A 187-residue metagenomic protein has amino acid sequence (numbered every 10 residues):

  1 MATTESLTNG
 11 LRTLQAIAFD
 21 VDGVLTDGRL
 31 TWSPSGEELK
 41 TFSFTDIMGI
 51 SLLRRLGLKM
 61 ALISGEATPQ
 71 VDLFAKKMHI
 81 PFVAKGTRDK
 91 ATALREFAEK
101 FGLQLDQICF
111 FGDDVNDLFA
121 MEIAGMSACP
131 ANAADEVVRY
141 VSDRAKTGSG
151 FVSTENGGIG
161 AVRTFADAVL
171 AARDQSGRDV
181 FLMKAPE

Functional and structural regions predicted by a protein language model:
M1-F19, Q175-E187: Non-catalytic pre-domain segments flanking phosphatase-related domains
G10-L30, M121, V162: Asp-based phosphoryl-transfer active-site loop
T13-Q15, L58, D106-Q107: Short coil/turn segments at beta-strand junctions that form active-site/ligand-binding loops
D20-D22, G28, E66, D113 (+2 more regions): Fold-independent oxyanion-binding glycine-rich loops and adjacent beta-strand/coil segments at enzyme active sites
V24-R55, S64-G65: A positional/architectural concept
G36-K40, K77-M78, F82-A84, A91-E187: Mg2+-dependent phosphoryl-transfer enzymes with acidic/Ser/Thr/Gly-rich catalytic loops
I50-F74, K85, M121: Substrate-recognition element of Asp-dependent hydrolases with the DxDx(T/V) motif
